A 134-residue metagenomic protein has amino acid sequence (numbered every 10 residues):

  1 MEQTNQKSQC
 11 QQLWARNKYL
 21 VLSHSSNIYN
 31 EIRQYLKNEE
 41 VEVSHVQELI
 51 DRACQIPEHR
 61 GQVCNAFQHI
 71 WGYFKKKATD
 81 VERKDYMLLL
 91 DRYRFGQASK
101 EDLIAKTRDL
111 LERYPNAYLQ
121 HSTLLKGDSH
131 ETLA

Functional and structural regions predicted by a protein language model:
M1-A134: Acidic, Ser/Pro/Thr-rich low-complexity regulatory regions and the short amphipathic helical interaction modules they
